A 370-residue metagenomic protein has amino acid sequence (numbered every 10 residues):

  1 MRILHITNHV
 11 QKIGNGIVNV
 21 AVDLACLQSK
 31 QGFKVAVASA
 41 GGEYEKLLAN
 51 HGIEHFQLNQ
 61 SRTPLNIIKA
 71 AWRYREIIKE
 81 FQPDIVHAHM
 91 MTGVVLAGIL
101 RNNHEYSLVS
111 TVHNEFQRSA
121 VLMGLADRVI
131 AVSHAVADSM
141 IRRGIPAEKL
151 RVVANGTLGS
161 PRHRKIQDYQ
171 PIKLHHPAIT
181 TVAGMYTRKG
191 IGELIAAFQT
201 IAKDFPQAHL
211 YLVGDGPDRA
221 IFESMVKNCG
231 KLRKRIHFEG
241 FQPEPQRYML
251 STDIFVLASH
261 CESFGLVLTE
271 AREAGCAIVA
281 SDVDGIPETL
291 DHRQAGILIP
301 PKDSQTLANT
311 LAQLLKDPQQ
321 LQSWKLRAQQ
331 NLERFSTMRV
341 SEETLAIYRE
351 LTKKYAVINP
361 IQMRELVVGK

Functional and structural regions predicted by a protein language model:
N15-D23, P177, T181-K203, P217-S224 (+1 more regions): A conserved mid-protein helix/loop that constitutes part of the nucleotide-sugar donor-binding site
T63-L65, I141-R142, A147-K149, G156-K173 (+2 more regions): Acidic anion/phosphate-binding donor-loop and adjacent secondary structure in glycosyltransferase catalytic cores
I67, A88-V94, V112: Short His-centered aromatic/hydrophobic patch
Q207, T306, Q313, Q320-R334 (+1 more regions): A short, well-ordered alpha-helix in the C-terminal region of glycosyltransferases
E223-G240: Nucleotide-activated donor-binding/catalytic signature segment of Leloir-type glycosyltransferases, i.e., the conserved
F241, H260: Aromatic "clamp/platform" in nucleotide-sugar-dependent glycosyltransferases that forms part of the donor/acceptor
A277-A280, L290: Short hydrophobic beta-strand element within catalytic cores of glycosyltransferases and related nucleotide-activated
H292-R293, I297-S304, Q313-P318: Conserved acidic donor-binding segment of nucleotide-sugar-dependent glycosyltransferases
